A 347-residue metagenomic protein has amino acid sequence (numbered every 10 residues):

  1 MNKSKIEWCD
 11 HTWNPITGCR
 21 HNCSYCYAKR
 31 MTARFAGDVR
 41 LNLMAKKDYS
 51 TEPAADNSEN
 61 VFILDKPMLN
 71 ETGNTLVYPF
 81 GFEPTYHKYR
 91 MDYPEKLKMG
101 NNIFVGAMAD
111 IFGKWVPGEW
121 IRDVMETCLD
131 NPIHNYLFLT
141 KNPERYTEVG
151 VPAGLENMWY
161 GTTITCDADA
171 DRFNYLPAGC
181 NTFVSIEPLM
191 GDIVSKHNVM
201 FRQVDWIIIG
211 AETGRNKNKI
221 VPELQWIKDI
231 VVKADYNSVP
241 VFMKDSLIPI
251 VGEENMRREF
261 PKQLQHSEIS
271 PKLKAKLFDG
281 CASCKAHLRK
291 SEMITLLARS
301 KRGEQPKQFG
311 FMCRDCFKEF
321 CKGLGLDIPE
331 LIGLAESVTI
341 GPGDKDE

Functional and structural regions predicted by a protein language model:
M1-H11, F35-D38, Y49-S50, A54 (+4 more regions): Auxiliary Fe-S-binding modules of radical SAM enzymes
M1-R20, S24-M158, D167-A178, K196-H197 (+2 more regions): Conserved Radical SAM active-site core
G18, N22-Y25, G280, F309-M312: The −1 position to Zn-ligating cysteines in a subset of zinc-ribbon hairpins
Y27, K285, F317: Cys/His-coordinated zinc-binding microdomains
R30, L288, F320: Cys/His-rich microdomains that often coordinate metals
R34-A36, S291-I294, G323-G325: Short Cys/His-rich "knuckle" micro-motifs
L277-P306: Short recognition patches in nucleic-acid-associated and regulatory proteins
K307-I332: Short metal-binding segments enriched for Cys and/or His
